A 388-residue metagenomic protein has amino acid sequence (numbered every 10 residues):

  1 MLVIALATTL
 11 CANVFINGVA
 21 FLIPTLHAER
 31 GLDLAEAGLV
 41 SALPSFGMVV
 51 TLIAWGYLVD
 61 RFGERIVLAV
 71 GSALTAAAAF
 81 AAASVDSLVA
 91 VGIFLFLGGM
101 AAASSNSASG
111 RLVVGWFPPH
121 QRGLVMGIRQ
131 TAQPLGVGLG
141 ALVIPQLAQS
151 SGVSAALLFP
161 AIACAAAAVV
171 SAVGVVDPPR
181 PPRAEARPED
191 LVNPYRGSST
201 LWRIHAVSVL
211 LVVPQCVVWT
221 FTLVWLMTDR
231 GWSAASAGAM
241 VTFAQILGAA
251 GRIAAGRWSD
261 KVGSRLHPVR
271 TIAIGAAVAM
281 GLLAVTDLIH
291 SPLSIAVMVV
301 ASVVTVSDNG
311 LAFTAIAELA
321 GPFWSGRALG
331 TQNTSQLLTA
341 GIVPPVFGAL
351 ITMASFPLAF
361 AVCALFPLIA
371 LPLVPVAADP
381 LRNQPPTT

Functional and structural regions predicted by a protein language model:
V19-A20, T200-T242, A249: Extracytoplasmic gate region of multi-pass secondary transporters
V50-D86: Conserved MFS/SLC helix-loop-helix module at the cytosolic interface between two early adjacent transmembrane helices
T51-G63, R252-S264, I351: Helix-to-loop junctions at the C-terminal end of transmembrane segments in multipass secondary transporters
R61-G71, K261-I274: Cytoplasmic membrane-interface "Motif A"-like loop-to-helix N-cap segments of 12-TM Major Facilitator Superfamily
F94-Q133: Cytoplasmic helix-loop-helix junction between adjacent transmembrane helices in 12-TM secondary transporters
R129-V175: Helix-loop-helix hairpin linking two adjacent transmembrane segments in secondary transporters
D177-H205: Juxtamembrane intracellular "pre-TM" segments in multi-pass secondary transporters
L266-A312: C-terminal transmembrane helical hairpin of 12-TM major facilitator-type secondary transporters
